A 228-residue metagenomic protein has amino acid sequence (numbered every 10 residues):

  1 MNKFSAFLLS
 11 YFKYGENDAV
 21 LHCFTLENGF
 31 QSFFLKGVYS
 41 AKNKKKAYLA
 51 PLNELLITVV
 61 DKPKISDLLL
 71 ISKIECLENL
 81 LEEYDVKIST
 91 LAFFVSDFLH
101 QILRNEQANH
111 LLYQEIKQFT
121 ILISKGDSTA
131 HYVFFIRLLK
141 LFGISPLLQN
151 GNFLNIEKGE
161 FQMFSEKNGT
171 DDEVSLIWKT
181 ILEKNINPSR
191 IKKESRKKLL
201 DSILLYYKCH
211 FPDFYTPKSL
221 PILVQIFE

Functional and structural regions predicted by a protein language model:
M1-A19, F24-E228: Non-catalytic alpha-helical scaffolds and adjoining flexible linkers that form interface surfaces for assembly
